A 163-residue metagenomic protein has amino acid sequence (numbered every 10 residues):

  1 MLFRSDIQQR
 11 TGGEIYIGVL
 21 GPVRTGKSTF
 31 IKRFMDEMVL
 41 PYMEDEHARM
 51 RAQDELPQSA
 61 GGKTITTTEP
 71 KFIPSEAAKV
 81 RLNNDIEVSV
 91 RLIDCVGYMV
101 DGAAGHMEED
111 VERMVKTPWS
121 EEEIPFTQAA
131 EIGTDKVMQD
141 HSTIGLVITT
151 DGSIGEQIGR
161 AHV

Functional and structural regions predicted by a protein language model:
M1-L2, A161-V163: Conserved small/polar residues in nucleotide/adenosyl-binding loops
F3-E123, M138-I148: Conserved G1/Walker A P-loop phosphate-binding module
T127-H162: Conserved catalytic-core segment of NTP-binding enzymes
